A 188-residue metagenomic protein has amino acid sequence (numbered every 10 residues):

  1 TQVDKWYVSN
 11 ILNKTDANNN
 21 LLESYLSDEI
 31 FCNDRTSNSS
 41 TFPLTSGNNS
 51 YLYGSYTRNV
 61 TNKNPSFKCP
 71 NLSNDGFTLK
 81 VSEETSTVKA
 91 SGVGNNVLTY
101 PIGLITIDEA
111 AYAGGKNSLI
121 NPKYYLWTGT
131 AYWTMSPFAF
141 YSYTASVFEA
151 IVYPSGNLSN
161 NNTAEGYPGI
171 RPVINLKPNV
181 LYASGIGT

Functional and structural regions predicted by a protein language model:
T1-T188: Collagenous Gly-X-Y triple-helix signature in extracellular proteins
